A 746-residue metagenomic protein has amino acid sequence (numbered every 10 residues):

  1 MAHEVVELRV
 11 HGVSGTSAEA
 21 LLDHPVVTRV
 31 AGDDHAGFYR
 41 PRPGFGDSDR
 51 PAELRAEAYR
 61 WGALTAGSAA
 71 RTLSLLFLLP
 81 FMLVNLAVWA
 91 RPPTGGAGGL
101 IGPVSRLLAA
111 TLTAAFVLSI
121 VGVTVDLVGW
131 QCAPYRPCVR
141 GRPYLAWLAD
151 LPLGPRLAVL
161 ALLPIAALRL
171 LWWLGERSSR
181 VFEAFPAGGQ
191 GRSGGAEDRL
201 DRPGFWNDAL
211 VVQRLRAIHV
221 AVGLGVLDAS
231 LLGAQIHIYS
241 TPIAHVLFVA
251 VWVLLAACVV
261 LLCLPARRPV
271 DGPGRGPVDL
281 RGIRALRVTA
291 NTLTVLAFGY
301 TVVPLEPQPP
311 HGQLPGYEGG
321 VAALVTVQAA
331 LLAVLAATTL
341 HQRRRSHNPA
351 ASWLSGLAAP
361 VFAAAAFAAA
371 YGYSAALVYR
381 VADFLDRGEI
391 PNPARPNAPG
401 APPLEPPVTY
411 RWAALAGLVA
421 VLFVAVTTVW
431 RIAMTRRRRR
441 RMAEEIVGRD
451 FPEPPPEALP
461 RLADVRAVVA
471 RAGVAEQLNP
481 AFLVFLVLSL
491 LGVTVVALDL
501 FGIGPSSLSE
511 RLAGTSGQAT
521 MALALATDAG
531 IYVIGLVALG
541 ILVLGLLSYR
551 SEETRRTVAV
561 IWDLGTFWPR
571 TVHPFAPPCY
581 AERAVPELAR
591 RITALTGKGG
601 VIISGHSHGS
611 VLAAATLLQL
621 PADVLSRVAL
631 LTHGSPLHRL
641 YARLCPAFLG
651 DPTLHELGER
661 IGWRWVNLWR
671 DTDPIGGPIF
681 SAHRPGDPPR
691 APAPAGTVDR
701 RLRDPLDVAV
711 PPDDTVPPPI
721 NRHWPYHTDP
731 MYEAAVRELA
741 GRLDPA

Functional and structural regions predicted by a protein language model:
M1-P577, I592, A740: N-terminal membrane-targeting/anchoring modules of bacterial envelope and secretion proteins
L210, R583-P586, R590: Short, contiguous clusters of charged residues that form electrostatic/catalytic patches at enzyme active sites, used
L547-P586, R627-A629, S635-A746: Lipolytic serine-hydrolase domain surface
E587-G599: Conserved acidic catalytic loop of the alpha/beta-hydrolase fold
S604-A614: Gly/Ala-rich beta-loop-alpha elbow adjacent to hydrolase catalytic centers
A615-Q619: Active-site signature of alpha/beta-hydrolase-fold catalytic machinery across serine- and Asp/Cys-nucleophile hydrolases
P621-L625: Short helix-capping segments at alpha-helix termini
